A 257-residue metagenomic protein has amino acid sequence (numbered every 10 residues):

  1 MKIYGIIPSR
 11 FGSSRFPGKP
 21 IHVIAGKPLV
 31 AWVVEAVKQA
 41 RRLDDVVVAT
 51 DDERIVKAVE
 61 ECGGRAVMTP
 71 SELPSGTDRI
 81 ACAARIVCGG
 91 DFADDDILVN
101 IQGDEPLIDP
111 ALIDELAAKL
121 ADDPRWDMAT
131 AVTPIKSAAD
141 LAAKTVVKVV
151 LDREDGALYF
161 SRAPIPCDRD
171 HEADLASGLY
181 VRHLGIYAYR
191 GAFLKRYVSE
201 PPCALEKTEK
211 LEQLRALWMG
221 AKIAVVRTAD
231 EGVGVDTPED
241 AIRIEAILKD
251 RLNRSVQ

Functional and structural regions predicted by a protein language model:
K2-A49: N-terminal glycine-rich phosphate-binding loop and ensuing alpha1 helix
G5, V46-V48, L98, M128-A129 (+2 more regions): Hydrophobic/aromatic residues located in beta-strands of well-ordered beta-sheets within soluble catalytic
L43, A93-D95, D123-W126, A221: Short, high-confidence coil segments that cap the C-terminus of an alpha-helix and link into the following beta-strand
D51, L98, W126-A131, V233 (+1 more regions): Structured catalytic cores of enzymes that bind and process phosphorylated ligands/cofactors
E53-I101, E105-A118: Short phosphate-binding loop-to-helix
I108-P201: Conserved core of the sugar-phosphate nucleotidyltransferase
L175-Q257: Conserved alpha/beta core of the MobA/IspD/sugar-nucleotide pyrophosphorylase nucleotidyltransferase superfamily
